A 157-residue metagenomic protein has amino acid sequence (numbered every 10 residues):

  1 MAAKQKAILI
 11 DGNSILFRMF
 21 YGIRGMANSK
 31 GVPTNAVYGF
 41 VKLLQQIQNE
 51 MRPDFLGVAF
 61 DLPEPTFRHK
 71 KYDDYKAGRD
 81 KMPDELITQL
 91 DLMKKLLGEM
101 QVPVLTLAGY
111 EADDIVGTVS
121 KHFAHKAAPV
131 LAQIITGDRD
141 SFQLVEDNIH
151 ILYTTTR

Functional and structural regions predicted by a protein language model:
A2-I135, R139-R157: Noncatalytic, basic helical substrate-engagement surface that gates or grips nucleic-acid strands
